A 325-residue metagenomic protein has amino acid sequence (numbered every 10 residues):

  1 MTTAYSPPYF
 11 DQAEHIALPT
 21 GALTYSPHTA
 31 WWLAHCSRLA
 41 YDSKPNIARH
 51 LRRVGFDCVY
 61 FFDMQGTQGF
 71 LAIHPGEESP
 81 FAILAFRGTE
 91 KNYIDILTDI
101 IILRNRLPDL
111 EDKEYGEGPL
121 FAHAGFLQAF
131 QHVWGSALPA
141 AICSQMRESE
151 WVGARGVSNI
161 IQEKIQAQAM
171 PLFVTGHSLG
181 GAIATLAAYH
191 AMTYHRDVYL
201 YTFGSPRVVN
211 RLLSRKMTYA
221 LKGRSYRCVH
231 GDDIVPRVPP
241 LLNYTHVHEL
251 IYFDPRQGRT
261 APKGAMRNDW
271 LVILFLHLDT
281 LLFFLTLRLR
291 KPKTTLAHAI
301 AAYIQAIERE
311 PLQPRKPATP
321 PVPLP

Functional and structural regions predicted by a protein language model:
M1-T175, L179-P325: Non-catalytic, mobile gating and regulatory segments of ester bond hydrolases
